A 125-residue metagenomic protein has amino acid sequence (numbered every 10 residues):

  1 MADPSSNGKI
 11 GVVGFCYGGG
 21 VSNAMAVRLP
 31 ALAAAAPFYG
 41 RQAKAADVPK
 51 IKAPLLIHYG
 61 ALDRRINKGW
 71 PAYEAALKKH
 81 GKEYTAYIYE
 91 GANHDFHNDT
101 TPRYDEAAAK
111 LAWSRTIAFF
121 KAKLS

Functional and structural regions predicted by a protein language model:
M1-V13, K121-L124: Gly/Ser-rich "nucleophile elbow"/oxyanion-hole loop immediately N-terminal to the catalytic nucleophile in hydrolases
G14-G18, S22: Gly/Ala-rich beta-loop-alpha elbow adjacent to hydrolase catalytic centers
G20, Y39-D47: Alpha-helical scaffolding within the catalytic cores of extracellular/periplasmic polymer-degrading hydrolases
A24-R28: Active-site signature of alpha/beta-hydrolase-fold catalytic machinery across serine- and Asp/Cys-nucleophile hydrolases
A31-R41: A conserved short beta-strand
I51, I57-Y59: Short beta-strand/loop motif that positions the catalytic acidic residue of the alpha/beta-hydrolase fold
L62-N67: Acidic catalytic loop of the alpha/beta-hydrolase fold
K78-S125: C-terminal catalytic histidine-bearing segment of alpha/beta-hydrolase fold enzymes
